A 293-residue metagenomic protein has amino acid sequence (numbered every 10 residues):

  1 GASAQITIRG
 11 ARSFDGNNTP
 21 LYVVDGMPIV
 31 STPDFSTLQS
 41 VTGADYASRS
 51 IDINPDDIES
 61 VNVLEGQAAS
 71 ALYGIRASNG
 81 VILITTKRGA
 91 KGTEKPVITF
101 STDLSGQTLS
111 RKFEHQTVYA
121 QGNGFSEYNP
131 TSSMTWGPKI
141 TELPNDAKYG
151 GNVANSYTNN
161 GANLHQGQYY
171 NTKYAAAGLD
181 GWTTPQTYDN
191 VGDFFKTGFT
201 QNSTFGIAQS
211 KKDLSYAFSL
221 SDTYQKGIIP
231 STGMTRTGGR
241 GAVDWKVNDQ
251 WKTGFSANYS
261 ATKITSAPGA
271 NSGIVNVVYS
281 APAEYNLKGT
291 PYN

Functional and structural regions predicted by a protein language model:
G1, Q5, D57-E59, A77-K112 (+1 more regions): Transmembrane beta-barrel strand/turn architecture of Gram-negative outer membrane proteins
G1-S31, S60, S70-A90: Extracytoplasmic beta-strand/coil segments of soluble accessory domains associated with Gram-negative outer-membrane
A4, F14-P20, V30-S50, A90-P230 (+1 more regions): Residues embedded in well-ordered regular secondary structure
G43, N54-S60: A contiguous binding-surface segment within folded domains or other stable secondary-structure elements
A47-D52, Y73, W245: A general structural signal for stabilizing positions within well-ordered secondary structure
D52-N54, D189, N286-K288: Short, solvent-exposed coil/turn linker segments
G66-Q67: Loop/turn elements at beta-strand to alpha-helix junctions within RNA-recognition modules
